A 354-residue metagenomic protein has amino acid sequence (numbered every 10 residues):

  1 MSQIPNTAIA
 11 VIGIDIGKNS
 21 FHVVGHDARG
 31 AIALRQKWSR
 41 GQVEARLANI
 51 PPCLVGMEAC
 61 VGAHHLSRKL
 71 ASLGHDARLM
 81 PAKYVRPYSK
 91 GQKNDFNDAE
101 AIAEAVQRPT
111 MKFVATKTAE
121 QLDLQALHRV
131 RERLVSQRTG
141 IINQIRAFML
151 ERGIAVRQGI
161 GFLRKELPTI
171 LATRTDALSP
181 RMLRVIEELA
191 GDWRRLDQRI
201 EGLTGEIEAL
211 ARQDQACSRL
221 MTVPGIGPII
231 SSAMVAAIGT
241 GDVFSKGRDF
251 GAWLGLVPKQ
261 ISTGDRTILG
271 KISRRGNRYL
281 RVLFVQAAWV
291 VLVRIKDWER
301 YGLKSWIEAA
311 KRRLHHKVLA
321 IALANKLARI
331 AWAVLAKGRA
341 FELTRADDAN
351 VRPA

Functional and structural regions predicted by a protein language model:
M1-R78, P87: Glycine/alanine-rich phosphate-binding loops at beta-alpha junctions
S2-I9, E201-I226, M234-T240: Extended, structured, electrostatic nucleic-acid-contact surfaces
R78-R129, L167-T169, R266-R275, Y279: Short alpha-helix plus adjacent loop in nuclease-associated cores
Y88, R219-T222, P228-H316, V351-A354: Phosphate-backbone recognition surface of nucleic-acid-processing proteins
R129-R219: Glycine-rich, often acidic, oxyanion-interacting loops/wings at catalytic, nucleic-acid, or phospho-protein interfaces
L150, I154, Q158-D176, D242 (+5 more regions): HhH-family (HhH-GPD) DNA N-glycosylase catalytic core used in base-excision repair
D265, W306-A354: Low-complexity, acidic/Ser/Thr- and charged residue-rich accessory regions of DNA metabolism proteins
